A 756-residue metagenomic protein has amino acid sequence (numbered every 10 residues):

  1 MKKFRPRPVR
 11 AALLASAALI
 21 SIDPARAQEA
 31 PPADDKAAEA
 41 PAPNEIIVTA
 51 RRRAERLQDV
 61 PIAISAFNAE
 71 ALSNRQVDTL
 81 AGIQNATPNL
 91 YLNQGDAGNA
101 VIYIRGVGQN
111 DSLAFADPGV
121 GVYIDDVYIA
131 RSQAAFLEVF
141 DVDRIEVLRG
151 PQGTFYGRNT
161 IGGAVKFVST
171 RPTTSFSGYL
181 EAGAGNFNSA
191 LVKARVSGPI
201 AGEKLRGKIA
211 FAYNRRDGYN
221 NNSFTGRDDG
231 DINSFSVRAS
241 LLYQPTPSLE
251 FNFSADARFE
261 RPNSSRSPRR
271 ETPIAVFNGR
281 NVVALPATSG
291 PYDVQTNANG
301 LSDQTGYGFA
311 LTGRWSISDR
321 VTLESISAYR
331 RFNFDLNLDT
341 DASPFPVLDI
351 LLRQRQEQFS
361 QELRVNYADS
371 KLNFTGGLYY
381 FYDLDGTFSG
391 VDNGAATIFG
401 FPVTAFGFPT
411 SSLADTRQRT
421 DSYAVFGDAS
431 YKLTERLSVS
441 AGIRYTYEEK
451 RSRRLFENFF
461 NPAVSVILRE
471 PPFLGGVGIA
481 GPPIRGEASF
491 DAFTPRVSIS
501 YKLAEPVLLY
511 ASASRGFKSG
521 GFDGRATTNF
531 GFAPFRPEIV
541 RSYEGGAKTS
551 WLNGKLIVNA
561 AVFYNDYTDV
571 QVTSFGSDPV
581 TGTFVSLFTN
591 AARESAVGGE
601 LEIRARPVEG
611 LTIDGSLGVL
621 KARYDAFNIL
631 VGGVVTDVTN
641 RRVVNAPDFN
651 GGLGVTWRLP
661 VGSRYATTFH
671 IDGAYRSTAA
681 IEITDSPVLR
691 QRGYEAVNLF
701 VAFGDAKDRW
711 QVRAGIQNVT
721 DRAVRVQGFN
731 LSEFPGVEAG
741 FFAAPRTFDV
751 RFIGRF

Functional and structural regions predicted by a protein language model:
M1-R75, A81-T87, P247, F309 (+1 more regions): N-terminal Sec signal peptide and the immediately downstream disordered periplasmic leader that contains the TonB box
P41-S175, G545: Acidic, small-polar-rich N-terminal luminal/periplasmic segments of exported/outer-membrane proteins
R75, D117-G119, R131, F140-D143 (+9 more regions): Outer-membrane beta-barrel translocator/receptor signature
T174-S175, G183, R195-T296, F332-P346 (+4 more regions): Periplasmic-side early beta-strands and strand-to-turn transitions of outer-membrane beta-barrels
N220-D228, S265-Q295, D339-L352, F388-D415 (+6 more regions): Solvent-exposed loop segments that connect transmembrane elements
A310-S316, R320-L338, K502-K518, P534-N590 (+3 more regions): Membrane-embedded beta-barrel scaffold of Gram-negative outer-membrane proteins
N373, K432, V439, A561-D566 (+2 more regions): Gram-negative outer-membrane beta-barrel transporters
D566, A674-E682, F703-F756: C-terminal beta-signal and adjacent terminal beta-strands/loops of Gram-negative outer-membrane beta-barrel proteins
